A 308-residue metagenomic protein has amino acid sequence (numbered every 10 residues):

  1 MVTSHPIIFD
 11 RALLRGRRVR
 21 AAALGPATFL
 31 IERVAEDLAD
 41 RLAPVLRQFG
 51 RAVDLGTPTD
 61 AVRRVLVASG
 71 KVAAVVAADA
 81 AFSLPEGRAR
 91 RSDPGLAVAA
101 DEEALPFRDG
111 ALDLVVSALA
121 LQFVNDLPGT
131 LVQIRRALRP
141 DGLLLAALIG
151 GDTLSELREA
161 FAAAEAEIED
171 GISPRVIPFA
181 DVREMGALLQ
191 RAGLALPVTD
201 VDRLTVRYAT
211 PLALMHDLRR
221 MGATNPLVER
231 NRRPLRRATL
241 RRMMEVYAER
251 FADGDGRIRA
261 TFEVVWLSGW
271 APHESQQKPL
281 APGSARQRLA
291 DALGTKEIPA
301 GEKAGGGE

Functional and structural regions predicted by a protein language model:
M1-G50: Class I SAM-dependent methyltransferase Rossmann-like catalytic core, especially the SAM/SAH-binding loop
A39-L114, P128-V132: Class I SAM-dependent methyltransferase SAM/SAH-binding core
R47, N125, R139: Short conserved AdoMet
V98-A100, A118, A147-L148: Structural motif
L119-F123: Short catalytic micro-motifs in class I SAM-dependent methyltransferases
P128-L143: A short glycine-rich, Lys/Arg-flanked "PGG" loop and its adjoining helix->strand segment in the class I
L145-A213, M221-P234: Conserved catalytic/acceptor-binding region of the Class I
A192, A209-E308: C-terminal lobe and adjacent flexible extensions of AdoMet/dcAdoMet transferase-like proteins
